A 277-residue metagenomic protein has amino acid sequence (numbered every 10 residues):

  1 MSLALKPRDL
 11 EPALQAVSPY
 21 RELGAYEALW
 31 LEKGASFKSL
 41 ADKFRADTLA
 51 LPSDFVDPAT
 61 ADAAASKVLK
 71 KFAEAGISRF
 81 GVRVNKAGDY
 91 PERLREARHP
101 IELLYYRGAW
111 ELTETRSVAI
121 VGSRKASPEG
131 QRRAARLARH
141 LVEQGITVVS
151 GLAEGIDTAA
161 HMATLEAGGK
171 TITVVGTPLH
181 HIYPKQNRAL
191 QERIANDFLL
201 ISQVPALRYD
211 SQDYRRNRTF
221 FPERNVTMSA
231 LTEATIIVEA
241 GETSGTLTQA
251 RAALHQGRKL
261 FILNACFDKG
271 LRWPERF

Functional and structural regions predicted by a protein language model:
M1-E22, F80, N85-F277: Glycine-biased, small-residue-rich flexible motifs in mid-sequence functional cores and linkers
M1-G88: Short, small/acidic-rich helices and loops at N termini and domain boundaries of DNA replication/processing enzymes
